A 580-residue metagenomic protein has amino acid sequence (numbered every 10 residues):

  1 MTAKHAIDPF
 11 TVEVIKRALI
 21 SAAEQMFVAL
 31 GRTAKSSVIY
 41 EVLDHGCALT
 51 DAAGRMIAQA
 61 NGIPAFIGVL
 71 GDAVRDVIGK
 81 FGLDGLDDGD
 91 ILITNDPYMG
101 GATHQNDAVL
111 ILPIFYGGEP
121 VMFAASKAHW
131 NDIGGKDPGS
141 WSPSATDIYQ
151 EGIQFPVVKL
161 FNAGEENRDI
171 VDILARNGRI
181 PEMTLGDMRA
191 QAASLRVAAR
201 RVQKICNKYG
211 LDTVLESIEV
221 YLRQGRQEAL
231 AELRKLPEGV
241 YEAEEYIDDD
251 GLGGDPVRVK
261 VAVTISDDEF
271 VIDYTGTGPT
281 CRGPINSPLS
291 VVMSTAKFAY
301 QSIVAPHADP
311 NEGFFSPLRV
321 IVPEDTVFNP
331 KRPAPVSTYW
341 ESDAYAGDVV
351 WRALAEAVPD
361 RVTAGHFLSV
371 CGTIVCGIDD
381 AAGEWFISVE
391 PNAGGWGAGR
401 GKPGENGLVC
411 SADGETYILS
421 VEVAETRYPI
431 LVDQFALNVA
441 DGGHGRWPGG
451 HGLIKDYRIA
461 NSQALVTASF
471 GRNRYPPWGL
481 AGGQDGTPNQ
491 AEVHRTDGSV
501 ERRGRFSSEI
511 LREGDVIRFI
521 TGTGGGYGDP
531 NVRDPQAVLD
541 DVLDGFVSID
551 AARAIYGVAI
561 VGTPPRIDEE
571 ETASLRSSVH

Functional and structural regions predicted by a protein language model:
M1-D88, I93-H580: Glycine/proline-enriched, intrinsically flexible loops and inter-domain linkers
